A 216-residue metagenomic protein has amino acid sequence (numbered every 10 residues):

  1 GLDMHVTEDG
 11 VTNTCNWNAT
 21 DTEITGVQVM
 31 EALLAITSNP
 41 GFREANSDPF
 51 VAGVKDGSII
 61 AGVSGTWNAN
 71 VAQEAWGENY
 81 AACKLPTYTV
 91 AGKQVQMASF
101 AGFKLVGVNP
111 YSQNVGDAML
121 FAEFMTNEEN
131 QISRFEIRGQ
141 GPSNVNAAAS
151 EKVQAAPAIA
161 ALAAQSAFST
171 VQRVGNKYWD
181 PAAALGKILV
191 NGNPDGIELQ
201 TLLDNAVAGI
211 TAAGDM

Functional and structural regions predicted by a protein language model:
G1-N13, F100-N109, W179-V190: Periplasmic solute-binding protein
D9-E44: Glycine-centered hinge/linker elements that transmit conformational signals in sensory and ligand-binding systems
V27-L34, V51, K55, N109 (+4 more regions): Non-transmembrane alpha-helical segments in soluble domains of secreted/periplasmic/extracellular proteins
A35, A163-M216: Conserved C-terminal helix/tail region of periplasmic/extracytoplasmic solute-binding proteins
F42-D56: Short helix-initiation/N-cap motifs at beta->coil->alpha
V51, N68-A75, T211: Pocket-flanking alpha-helical
I60-G65, A81: Paired acidic/hydrophobic, glycine-rich loop segments that form the ligand-binding mouth/hinge of periplasmic-binding
Q73-I137: Extracytoplasmic/periplasmic substrate-recognition and gating elements
